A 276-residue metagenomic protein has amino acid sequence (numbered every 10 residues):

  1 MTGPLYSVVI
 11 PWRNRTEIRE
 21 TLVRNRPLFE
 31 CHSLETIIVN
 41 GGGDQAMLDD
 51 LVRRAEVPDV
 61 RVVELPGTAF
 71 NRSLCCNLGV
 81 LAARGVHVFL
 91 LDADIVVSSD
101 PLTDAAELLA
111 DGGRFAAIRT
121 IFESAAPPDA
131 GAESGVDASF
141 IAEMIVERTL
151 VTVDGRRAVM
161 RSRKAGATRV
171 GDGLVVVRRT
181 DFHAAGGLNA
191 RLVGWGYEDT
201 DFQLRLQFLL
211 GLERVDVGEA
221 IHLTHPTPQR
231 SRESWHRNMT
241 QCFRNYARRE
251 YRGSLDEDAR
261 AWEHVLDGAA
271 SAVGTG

Functional and structural regions predicted by a protein language model:
N14-F29: Short, well-formed alpha-helical segments that are part of the catalytic scaffolds of diverse glycosyltransferases
E20, T168-V170, R191-G276: C-terminal catalytic/acceptor-binding lobe
S33-G43, V63-L65: Short beta-strand/loop segment that forms part of the nucleotide-sugar
V39-D49, I95: A conserved acidic beta->alpha catalytic loop
G67-A82: Glycine-rich, basic loop-to-helix element that forms the pyrophosphate-binding segment of sugar-nucleotide handling
V86-V96: Short beta-strand-to-loop acidic/aromatic patch adjacent to the donor-nucleotide binding site
I95-E107: Acidic donor-binding/catalytic loop of UDP-sugar-dependent glycosyltransferases, especially processive GT2
A116-G135: Short beta-strand-to-loop element that shapes/binds the nucleotide-sugar donor at the catalytic cleft/hinge
